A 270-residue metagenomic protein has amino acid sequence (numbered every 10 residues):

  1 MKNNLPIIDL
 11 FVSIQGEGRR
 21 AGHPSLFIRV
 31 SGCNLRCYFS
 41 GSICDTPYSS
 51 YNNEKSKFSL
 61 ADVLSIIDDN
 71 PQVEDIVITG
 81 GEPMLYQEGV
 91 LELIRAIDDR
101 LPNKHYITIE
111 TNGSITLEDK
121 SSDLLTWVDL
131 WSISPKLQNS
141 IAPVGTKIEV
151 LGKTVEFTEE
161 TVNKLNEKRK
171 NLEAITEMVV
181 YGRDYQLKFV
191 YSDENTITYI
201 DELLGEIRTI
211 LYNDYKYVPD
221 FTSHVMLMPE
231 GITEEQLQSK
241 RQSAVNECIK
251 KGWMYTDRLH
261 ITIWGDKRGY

Functional and structural regions predicted by a protein language model:
M1-S25: Short, charged low-complexity linear segments at domain edges
L5-I8, P24, L35, F39-D129: Conserved Radical SAM active-site core
G18, N52-K55, I141, R268: Solvent-exposed, flexible loop/coil residues
G18-A21, Y38-G41, R268: Short, glycine/acidic-enriched capping/hinge loops at junctions between secondary-structure elements
L85-Y270: Conserved AdoMet/S-adenosylmethionine-binding subsite of the radical SAM
